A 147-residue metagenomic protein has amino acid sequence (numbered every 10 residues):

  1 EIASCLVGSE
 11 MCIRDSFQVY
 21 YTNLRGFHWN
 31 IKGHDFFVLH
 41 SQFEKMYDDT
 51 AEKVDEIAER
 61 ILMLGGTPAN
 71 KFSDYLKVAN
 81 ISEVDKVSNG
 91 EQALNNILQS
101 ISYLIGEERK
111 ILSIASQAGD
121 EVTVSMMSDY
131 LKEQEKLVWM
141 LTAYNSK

Functional and structural regions predicted by a protein language model:
E1-G8, C12-I13: Single conserved hydrophobic/aromatic residue that forms the stacking wall/gate of nucleotide- or nucleobase-binding
S9, D35, Q42, A93-N96 (+1 more regions): Non-transmembrane, amphipathic alpha-helical segments
R14, Y21, H28, Y47 (+6 more regions): A structural signal for well-ordered alpha-helices, especially hydrophobic packing surfaces of coiled-coils
V19-K45, E107, I111-V122: Helix-loop segments that flank and shape redox-cofactor active sites
G26, N30-G33, M63, N70 (+3 more regions): Heptad-repeat coiled-coil alpha-helices
D35-S73: Conserved alpha-helical segments that form or flank metal/cofactor-binding pockets of metalloenzymes
F37, E44-D55, I114-L131, E135-M140: Charged, amphipathic alpha-helical segments and their flanking helix caps
D55, E59, L76-D129: Acidic/histidine-rich alpha-helical segments that form the ligand environment of transition-metal centers
